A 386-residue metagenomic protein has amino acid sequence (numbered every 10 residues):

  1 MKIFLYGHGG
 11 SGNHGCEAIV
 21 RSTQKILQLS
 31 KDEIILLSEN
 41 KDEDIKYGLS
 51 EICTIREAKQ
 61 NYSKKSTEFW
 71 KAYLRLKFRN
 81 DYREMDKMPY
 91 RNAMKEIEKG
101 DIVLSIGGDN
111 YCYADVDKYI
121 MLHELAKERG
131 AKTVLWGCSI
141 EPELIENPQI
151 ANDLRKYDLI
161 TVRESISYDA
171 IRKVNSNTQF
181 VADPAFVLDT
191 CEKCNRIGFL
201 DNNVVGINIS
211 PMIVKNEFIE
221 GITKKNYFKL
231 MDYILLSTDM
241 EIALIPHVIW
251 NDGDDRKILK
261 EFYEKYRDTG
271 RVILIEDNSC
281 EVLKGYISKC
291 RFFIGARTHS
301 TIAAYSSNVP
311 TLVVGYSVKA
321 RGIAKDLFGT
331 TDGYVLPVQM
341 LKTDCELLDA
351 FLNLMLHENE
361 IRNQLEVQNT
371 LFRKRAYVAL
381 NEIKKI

Functional and structural regions predicted by a protein language model:
M1-I386: Active-site anion-handling motifs in enzyme catalytic cores
